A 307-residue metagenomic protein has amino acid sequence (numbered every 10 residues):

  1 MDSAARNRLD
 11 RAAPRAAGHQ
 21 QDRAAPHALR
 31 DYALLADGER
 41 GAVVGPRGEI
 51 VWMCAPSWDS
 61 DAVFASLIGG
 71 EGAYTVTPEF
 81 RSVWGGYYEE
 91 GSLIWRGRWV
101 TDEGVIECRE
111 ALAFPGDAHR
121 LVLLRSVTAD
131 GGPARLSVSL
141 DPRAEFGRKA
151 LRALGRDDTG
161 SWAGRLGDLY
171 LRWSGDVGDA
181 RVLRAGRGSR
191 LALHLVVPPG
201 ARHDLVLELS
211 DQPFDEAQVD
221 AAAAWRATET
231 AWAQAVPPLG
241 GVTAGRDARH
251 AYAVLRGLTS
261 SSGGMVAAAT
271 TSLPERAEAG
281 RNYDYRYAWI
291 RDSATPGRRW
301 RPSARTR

Functional and structural regions predicted by a protein language model:
M1-R307: Acidic, mature catalytic/reactive cores of soluble proteins
